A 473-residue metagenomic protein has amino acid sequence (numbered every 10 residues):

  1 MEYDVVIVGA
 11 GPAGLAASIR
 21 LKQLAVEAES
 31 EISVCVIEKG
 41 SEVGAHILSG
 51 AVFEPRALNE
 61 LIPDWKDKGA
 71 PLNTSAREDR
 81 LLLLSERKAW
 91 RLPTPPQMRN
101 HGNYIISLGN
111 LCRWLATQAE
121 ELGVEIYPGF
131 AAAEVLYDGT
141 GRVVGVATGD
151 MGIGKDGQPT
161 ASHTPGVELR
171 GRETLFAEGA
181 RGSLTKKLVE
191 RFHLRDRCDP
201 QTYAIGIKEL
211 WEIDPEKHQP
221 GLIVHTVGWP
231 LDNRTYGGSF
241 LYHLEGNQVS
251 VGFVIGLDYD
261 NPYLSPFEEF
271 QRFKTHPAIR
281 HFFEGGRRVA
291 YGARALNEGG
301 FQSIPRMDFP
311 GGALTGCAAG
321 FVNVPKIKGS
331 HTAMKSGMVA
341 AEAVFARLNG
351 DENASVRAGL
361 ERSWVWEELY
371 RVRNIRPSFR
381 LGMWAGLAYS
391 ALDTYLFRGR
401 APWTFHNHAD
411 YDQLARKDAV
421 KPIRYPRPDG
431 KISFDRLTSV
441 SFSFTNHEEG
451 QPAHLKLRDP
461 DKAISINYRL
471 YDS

Functional and structural regions predicted by a protein language model:
V5-C35: N-terminal Rossmann-like FAD-binding beta1-loop-alpha1 element of flavoenzymes
V8, F176-A177, L314: Redox-cofactor binding/interface segments in oxidoreductases and associated redox assembly factors
A13, E42, R181: Conserved Rossmann-like nucleotide-cofactor binding loop
A28-S30, R113-W114, Q118-H281, G320 (+1 more regions): Predominantly flavin-linked oxidoreductase catalytic cores and closely associated redox partners
K39-E86: N-terminal FAD cofactor-binding segment of flavoenzymes
A70-A76, L81-S85, G359-S473: Ferredoxin-type iron-sulfur electron-transfer modules and their immediate structural context
A89-L108, T117, G145-A147, V254-G256: Helix-loop-beta segment of a Rossmann-like dinucleotide-binding subdomain
T235, N261-T332, N349-R373, F379: FAD/FMN-dependent oxidoreductases across multiple families
